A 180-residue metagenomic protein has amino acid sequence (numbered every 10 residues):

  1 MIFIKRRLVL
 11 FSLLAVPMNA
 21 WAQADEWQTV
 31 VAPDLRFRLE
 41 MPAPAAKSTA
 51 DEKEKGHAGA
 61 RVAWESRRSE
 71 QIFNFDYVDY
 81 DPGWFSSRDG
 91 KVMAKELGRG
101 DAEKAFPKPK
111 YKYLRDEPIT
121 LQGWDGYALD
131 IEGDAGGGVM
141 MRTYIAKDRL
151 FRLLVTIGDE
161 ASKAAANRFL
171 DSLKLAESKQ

Functional and structural regions predicted by a protein language model:
M1-I4: N-terminal secretory signal peptides that target proteins for export/translocation
R6-L10: N-terminal export leaders
P17-N19: N-terminal signal peptide c-region/cleavage motif recognized by signal peptidases
Q23-D25: Boundary of Sec targeting at the N-terminus
P33, F37, A43-K47, K91-F106 (+1 more regions): Surface-exposed amphipathic alpha-helical segments
L35, S69, V78-Y80, D134-G136 (+1 more regions): Solvent-exposed coil/turn segments that connect beta secondary-structure elements in extracytoplasmic/periplasmic
R38-E65, G98-I145: Signature of long, low-cysteine stretches enriched in small and polar/charged residues
A63-M93, L153: A short acidic-to-branched-hydrophobic micro-motif
